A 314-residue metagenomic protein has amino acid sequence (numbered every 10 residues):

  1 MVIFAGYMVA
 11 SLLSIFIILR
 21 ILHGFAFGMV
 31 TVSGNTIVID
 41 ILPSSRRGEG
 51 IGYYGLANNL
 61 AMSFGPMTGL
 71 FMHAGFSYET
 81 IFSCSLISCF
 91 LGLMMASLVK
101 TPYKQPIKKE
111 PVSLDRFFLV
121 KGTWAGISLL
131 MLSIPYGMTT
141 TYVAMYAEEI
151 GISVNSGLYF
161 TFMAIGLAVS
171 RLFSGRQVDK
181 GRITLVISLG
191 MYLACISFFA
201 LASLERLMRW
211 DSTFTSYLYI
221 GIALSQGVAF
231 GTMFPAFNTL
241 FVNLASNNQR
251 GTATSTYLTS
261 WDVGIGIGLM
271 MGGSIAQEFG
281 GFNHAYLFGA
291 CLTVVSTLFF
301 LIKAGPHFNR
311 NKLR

Functional and structural regions predicted by a protein language model:
M1-S11, L193-D211: C-terminal ends and interior cores of transmembrane alpha-helices in multi-pass membrane transporters/permeases
S14-L22, Y217-S225: Paired small-residue
I21-A57: Cytoplasmic helix-loop-helix junction between adjacent transmembrane helices in 12-TM secondary transporters
Y53-S97: Helix-loop-helix hairpin linking two adjacent transmembrane segments in secondary transporters
A74-I87, A276-L292: A membrane-interface helix-boundary motif in multi-pass transporters
L86-Q105, F299-K303: C-terminal membrane-cytosol helix-exit motif in multi-pass small-molecule transporters
T101-L129: Juxtamembrane intracellular "pre-TM" segments in multi-pass secondary transporters
R171-R182: Helix-to-loop junctions at the C-terminal end of transmembrane segments in multipass secondary transporters
